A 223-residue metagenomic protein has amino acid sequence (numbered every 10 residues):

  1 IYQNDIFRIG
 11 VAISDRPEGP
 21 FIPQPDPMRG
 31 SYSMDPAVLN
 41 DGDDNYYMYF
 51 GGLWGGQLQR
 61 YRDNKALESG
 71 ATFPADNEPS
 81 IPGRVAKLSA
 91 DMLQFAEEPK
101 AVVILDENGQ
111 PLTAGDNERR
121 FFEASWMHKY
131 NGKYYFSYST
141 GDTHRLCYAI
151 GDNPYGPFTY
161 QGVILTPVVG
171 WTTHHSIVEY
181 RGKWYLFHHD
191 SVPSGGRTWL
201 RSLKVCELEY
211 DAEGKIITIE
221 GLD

Functional and structural regions predicted by a protein language model:
I1-D223: Carbohydrate-active catalytic/glycan-binding domains of CAZyme proteins, especially the secreted or lumenal ectodomains
